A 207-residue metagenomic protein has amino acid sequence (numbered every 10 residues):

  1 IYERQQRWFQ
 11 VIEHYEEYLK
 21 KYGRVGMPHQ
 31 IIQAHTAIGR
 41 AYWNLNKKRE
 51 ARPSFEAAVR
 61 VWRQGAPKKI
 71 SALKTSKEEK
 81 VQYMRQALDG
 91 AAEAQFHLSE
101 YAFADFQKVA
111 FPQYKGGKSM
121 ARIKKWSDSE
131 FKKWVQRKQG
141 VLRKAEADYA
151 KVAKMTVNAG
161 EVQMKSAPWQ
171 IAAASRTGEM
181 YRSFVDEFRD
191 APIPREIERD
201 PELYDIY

Functional and structural regions predicted by a protein language model:
I1-Y207: Acidic, polar-rich low-complexity tracts and alpha-helical solenoid repeat scaffolds
